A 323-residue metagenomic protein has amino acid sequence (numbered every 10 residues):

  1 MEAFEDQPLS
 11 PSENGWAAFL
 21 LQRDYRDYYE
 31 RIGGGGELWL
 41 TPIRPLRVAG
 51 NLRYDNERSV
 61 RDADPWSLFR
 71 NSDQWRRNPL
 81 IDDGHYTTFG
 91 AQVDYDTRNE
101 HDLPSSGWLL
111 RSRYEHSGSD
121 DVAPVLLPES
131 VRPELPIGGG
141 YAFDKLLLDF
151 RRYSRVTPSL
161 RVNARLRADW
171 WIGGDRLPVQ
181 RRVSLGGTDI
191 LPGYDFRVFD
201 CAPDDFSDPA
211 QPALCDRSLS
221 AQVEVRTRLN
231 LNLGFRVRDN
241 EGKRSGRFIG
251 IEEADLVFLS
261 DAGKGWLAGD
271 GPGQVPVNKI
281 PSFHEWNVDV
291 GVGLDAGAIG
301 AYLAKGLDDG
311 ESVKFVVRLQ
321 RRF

Functional and structural regions predicted by a protein language model:
M1-W39, P65-A254, F258-S260, W266-A268: C-terminal outer-membrane beta-barrel translocator/porin domains of Gram-negative envelope proteins and their
G36, L40-P65: Aromatic- and glycine-enriched pocket-lining scaffold segments that form the walls of small-molecule binding clefts
A91-V93, G291-V292, A296-A298, S312-F323: Outer-membrane beta-barrel "beta-signal"
V257-L259, G300-K305: Conserved active-site loop/cleft motifs that coordinate metal ions or position small ligands
W266-G269, G310-S312: Short active-site-adjacent structural elements
G269-V290: A short alpha/beta connector and helix-capping loop motif
E285, A304-D308, Q320: A membrane-pore/channel beta-structure motif
